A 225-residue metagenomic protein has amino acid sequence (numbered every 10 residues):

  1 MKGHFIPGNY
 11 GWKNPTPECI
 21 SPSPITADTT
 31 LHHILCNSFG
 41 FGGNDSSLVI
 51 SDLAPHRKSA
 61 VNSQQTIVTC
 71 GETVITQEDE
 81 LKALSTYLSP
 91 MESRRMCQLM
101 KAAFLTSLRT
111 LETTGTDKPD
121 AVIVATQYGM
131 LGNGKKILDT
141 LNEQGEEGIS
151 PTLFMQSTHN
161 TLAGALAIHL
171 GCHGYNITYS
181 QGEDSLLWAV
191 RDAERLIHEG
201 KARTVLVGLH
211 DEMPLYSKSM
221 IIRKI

Functional and structural regions predicted by a protein language model:
M1-Y175, E183-W188, R195-A202, G208-I225: Conserved "HGTGT" condensation-loop signature of ketosynthase/thiolase-family condensing enzymes that catalyze
Y179: Hydrophobic residues at beta-strand termini and immediately following loops that shape nucleotide-binding pockets
